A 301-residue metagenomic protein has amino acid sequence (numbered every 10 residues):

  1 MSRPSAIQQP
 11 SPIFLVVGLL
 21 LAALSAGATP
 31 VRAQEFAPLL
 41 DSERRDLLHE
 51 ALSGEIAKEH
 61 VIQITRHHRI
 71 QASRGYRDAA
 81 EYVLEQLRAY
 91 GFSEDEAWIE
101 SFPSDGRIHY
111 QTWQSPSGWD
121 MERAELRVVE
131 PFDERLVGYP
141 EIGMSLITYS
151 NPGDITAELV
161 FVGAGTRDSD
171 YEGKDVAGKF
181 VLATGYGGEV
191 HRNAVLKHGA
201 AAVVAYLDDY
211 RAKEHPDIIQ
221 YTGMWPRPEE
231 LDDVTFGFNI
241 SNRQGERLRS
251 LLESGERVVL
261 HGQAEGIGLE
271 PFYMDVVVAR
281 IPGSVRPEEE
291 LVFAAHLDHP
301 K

Functional and structural regions predicted by a protein language model:
M1-P12: N-terminal secretory signal peptides that target proteins for export/translocation
P12-A26: Bacterial N-terminal signal peptides
G27-A33: Boundary at the C-terminal end of the N-terminal hydrophobic targeting segment
Q34-L40, I62-A177: Noncatalytic luminal/extracellular "stalk/propeptide" segments of secretory-pathway proteins
F36-D41, G54-H67, Q71-Y76, Q86-E94 (+6 more regions): Catalytic-core environment of secreted peptidases
E43-A51, T65-G75, Q111-S115, L146-S150 (+6 more regions): Second-shell loop/turn segments in exported
R74, R135-F236: Extracellular/luminal Protease-associated
E141-S169, W225-K301: Soluble metallo-hydrolase cores and metallopeptidase-like ectodomains found primarily in the secretory/periplasmic
